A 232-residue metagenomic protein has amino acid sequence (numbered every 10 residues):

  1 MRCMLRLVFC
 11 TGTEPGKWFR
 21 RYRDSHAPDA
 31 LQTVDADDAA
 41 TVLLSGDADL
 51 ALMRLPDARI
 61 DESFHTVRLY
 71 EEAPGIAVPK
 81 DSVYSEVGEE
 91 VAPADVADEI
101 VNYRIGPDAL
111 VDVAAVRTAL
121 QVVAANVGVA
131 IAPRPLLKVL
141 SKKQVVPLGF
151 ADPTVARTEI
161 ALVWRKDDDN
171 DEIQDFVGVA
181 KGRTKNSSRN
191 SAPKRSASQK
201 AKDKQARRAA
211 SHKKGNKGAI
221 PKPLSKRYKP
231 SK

Functional and structural regions predicted by a protein language model:
M1-D35, T41-V42: Short alpha-helix C-terminal cap/hinge motif
T11, D35-D37, D47-A58, K80 (+1 more regions): Beta->alpha turn/N-cap motifs
R21, D38-P74: Short beta-strand-centered segments that line the small-molecule binding cleft or hinge of alpha/beta clamshell
T33-T41, D112-A119: Short helix-initiation/N-cap motifs at beta->coil->alpha
L44, R54-E62, V116-G149, P153-V155: A ligand-binding cleft/hinge motif common to bilobed small-molecule-binding domains
H65-P74, V78-I100: Flexible hinge/capping segments at coil-to-helix
A151-D203, R208: A late-sequence structural motif
H212-K232: Intrinsically disordered, compositionally biased tail regions
